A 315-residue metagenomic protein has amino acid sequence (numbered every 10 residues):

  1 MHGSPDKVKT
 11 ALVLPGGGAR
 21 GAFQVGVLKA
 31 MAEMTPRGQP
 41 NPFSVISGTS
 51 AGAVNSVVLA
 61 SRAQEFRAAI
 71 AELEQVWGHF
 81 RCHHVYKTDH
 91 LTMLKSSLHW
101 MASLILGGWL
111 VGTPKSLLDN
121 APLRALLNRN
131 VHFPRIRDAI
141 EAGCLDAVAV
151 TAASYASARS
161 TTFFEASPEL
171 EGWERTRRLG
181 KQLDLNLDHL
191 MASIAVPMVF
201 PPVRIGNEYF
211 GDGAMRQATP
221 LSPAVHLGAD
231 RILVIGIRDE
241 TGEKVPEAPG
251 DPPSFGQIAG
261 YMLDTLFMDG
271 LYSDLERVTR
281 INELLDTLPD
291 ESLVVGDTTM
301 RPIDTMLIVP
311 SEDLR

Functional and structural regions predicted by a protein language model:
M1-H2: Non-catalytic, mobile gating and regulatory segments of ester bond hydrolases
P5-V13, G18-L117, A121, A125-L127 (+3 more regions): Patatin-like phospholipase
V13, H90-E243, D290-R315: Active-site-adjacent alpha/beta core region of enzyme catalytic domains
F23, F43, F66, F80 (+6 more regions): Phenylalanine-focused residue identity feature
V76-H79, L104, L126, N130 (+7 more regions): Residues that form generic nucleotide/phosphate-binding pockets
I237, E243-L314: Terminal low-complexity/disordered tails
